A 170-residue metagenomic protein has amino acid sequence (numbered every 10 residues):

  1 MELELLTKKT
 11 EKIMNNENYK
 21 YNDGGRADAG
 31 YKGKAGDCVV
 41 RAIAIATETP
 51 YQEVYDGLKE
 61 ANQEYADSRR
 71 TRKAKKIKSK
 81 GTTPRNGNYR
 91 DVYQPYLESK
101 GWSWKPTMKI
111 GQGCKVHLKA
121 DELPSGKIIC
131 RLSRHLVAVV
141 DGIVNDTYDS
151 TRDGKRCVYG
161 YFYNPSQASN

Functional and structural regions predicted by a protein language model:
E2, K20, S103-K105: Short linear interaction motif-like sites in intrinsically disordered regions of transcription factors
E2-E4, E11, V137: Acidic, Ala/Val/Gly-enriched low-complexity intrinsically disordered segments
L6, T10-A74, P95, K100: Active-site nucleophile-adjacent alpha helix/oxyanion-hole segment immediately C-terminal to the catalytic cysteine
M14, P124-G126, F162: N-terminal hydrophobic targeting segments
N15-N18, N22, N62, N86-N88 (+3 more regions): Detector for Asparagine
A27-D28, R90, C157, Y163: Polar low-complexity intrinsically disordered regions enriched in Ser/Thr and small residues
Y65-R134, V140-G142, T147-D149: Conserved active-site-adjacent core of cysteine acyl-enzyme catalytic domains
R134-H135, V139-N170: Active-site signature of cysteine proteases
